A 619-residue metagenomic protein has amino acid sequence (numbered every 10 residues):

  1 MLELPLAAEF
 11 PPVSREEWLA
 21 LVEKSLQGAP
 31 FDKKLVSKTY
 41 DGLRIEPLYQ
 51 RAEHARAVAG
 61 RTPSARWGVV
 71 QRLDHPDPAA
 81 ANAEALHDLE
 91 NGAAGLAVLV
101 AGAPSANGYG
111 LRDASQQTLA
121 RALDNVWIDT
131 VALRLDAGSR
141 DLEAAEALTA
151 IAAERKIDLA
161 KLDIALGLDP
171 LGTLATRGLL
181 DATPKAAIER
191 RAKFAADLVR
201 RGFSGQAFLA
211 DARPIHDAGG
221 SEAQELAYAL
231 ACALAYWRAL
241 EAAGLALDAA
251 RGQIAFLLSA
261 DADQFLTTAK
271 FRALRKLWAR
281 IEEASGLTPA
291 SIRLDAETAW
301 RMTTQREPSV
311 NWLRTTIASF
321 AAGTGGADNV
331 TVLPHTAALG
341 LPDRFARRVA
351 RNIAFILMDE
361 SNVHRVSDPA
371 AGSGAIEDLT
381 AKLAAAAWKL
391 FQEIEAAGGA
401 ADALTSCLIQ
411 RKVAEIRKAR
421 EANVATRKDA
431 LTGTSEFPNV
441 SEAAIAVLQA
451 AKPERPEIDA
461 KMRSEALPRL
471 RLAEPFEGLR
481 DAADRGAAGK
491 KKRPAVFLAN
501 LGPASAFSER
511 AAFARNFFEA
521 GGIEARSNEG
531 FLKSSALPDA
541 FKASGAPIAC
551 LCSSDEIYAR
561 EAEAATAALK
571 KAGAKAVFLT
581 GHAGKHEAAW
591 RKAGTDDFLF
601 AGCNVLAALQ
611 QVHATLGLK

Functional and structural regions predicted by a protein language model:
M1-D263, T267, S285-R293, G323 (+13 more regions): Catalytic alpha/beta active-site cores
M1-E16, S25, F31-S37, L43-A59 (+3 more regions): Intrinsic disorder at enzyme termini
V36-D41, D169-P170, D211-D217, R251-D261 (+5 more regions): A glycine-rich phosphate-binding loop feature that marks nucleotide/adenosyl-phosphate handling sites
G42, G92, K156, W278 (+4 more regions): Conserved, mostly hydrophobic/aromatic
V199-W237, L313-F391: Mobile "lid/hinge" segments at catalytic clefts and subdomain interfaces of large enzymes
G220-L226, D261-A273, W300-L313, G340-A350 (+4 more regions): Short glycine/threonine-rich loop-to-helix capping motif typified by GTGT followed within a few residues by an Asp-Pro
A273, A279-G286, I317-T324, D328-V332 (+9 more regions): Hydrophobic alpha-helix feature that most strongly marks membrane-spanning transmembrane helices and their immediate
V310-L313, N528-S534: A general structural motif
